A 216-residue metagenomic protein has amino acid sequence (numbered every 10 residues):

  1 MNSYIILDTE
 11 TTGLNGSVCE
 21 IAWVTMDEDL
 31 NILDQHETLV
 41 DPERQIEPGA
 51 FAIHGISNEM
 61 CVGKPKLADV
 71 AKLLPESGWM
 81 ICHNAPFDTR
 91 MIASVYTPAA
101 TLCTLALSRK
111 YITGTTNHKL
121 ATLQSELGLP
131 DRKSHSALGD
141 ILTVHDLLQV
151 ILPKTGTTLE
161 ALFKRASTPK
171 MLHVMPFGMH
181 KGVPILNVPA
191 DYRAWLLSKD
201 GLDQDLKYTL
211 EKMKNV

Functional and structural regions predicted by a protein language model:
M1, N215-V216: C-terminal end-of-chain micro-motif
M1-H135: Conserved non-catalytic scaffold segment of RNase H-like nuclease domains
K64-A68, S134-T143, Y208-K214: Short linear loop/turn motifs
W79-M91, H118-K181, L186: Acidic, Mg2+-coordinating catalytic module of metal-dependent nucleases/exonucleases that use a two-metal-ion mechanism
T104, I141-V144, P189, R193: Short runs of predominantly hydrophobic/aromatic residues within well-ordered alpha helices that form helix-helix
Y111, I151, L196-D200, M213-K214: Generic structural signal for hydrophobic core residues of well-folded globular domains
N187-E211: Short, surface-exposed, low-complexity cationic segments
